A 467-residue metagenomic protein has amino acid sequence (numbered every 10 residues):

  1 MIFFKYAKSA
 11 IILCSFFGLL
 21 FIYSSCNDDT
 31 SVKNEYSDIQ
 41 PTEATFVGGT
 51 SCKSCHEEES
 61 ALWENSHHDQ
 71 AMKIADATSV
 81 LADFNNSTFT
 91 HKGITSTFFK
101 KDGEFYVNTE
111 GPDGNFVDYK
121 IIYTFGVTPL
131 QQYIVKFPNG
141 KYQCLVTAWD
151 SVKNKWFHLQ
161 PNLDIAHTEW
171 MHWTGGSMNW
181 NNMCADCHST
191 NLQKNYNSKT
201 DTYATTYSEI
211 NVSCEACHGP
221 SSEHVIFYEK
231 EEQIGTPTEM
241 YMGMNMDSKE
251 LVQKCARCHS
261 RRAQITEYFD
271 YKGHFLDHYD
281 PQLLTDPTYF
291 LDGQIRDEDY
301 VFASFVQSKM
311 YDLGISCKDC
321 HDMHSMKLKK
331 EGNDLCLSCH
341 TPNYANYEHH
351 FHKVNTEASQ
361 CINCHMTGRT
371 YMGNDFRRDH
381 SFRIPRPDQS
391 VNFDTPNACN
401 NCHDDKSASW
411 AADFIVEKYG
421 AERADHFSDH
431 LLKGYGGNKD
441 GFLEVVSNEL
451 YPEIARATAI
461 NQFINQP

Functional and structural regions predicted by a protein language model:
I2-L13: Bacterial N-terminal signal peptides that target proteins for export
I12-L20: Hydrophobic helical h-region of N-terminal Sec-dependent signal peptides in bacterial secretory/periplasmic proteins
I22-S25: C-terminal motif of bacterial Sec signal peptides marking the signal peptidase cleavage site
N27-D29: Bacterial signal peptide processing site
S31-Y36, E43, T50, E58-G126 (+5 more regions): Primarily the internal scaffold of c-type cytochrome electron-transfer domains, especially repeated/multiheme c-type
F157, M183-H188: Long, basic N-terminal domains or extensions that often function in RNA/ssDNA interaction or organelle/cellular
M178-N179: Compact, glycine/acidic-enriched structural inserts
